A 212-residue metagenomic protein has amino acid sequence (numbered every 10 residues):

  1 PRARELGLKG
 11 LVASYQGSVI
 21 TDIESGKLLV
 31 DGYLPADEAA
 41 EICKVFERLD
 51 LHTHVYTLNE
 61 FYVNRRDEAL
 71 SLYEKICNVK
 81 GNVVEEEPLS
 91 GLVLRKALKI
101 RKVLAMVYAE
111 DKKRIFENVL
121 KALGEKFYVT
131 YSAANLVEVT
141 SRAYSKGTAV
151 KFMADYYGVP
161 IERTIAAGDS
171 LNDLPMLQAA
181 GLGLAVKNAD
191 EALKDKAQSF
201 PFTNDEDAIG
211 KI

Functional and structural regions predicted by a protein language model:
P1, L89-S90, G210-I212: Short, intrinsically disordered, charge-balanced linker/junction segments flanking boundaries in proteins
P1-G32, A36-D37: Alpha-helical substrate-recognition element adjacent to the catalytic core
R2-R4, S25, D67, F116-N118 (+1 more regions): Short amphipathic alpha-helical segments
R4-G10, L29-G32, A69-E74, K146-T148 (+1 more regions): Short, hinge-like loop/turn segments at secondary-structure boundaries
L6-L8, Q16, E24, L123-E125 (+2 more regions): Short, structured coil segments at secondary-structure junctions
V19, Y62-V63, S170, L193: Short secondary-structure capping/turn micro-motifs that flank functional sites
A39-E41, V45, L49-A167: Conserved acidic, metal-coordinating active-site core of Asp-based, Mg2+-dependent phosphoryl-transfer enzymes
E138-I212: Mg2+-dependent phosphoryl-transfer enzymes with acidic/Ser/Thr/Gly-rich catalytic loops
